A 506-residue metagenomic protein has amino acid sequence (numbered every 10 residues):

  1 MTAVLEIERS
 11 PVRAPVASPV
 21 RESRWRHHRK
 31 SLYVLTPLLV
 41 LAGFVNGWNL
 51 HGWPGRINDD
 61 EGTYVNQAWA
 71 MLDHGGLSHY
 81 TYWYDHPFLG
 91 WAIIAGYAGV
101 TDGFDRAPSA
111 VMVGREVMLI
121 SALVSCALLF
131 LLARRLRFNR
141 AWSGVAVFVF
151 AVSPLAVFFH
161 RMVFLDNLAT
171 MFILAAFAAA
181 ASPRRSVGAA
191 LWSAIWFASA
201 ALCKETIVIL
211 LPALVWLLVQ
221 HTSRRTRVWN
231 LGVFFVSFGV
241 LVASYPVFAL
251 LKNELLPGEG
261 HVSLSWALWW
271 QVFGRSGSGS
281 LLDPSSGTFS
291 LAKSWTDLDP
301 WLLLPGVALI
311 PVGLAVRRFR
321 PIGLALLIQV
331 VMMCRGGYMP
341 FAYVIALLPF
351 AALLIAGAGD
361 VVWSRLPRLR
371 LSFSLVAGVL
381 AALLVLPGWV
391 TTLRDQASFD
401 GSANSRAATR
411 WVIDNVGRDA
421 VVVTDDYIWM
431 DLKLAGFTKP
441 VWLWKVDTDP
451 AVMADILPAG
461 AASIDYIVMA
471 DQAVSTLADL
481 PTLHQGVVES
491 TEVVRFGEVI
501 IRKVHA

Functional and structural regions predicted by a protein language model:
T2-I7, I355, M453-A506: Aromatic/acidic, Gly/Pro-rich catalytic loop(s) in extracytoplasmic/lumenal soluble domains of multi-pass membrane
P37-L41, G144-V145, I195, L214 (+4 more regions): Transmembrane alpha-helix segments characteristic of polytopic inner-membrane glycan-assembly/cell-envelope
Y64, W69, L211-A315, G337: Transmembrane-lumen/periplasm boundary regions of multi-pass, lipid-linked membrane glycan transferases
D85, S398-S402, R410-P450, G460-A473: Short periplasmic/luminal acceptor-recognition loop of GT-C membrane glycosyltransferases, typified by
M112, E116-R137: Transmembrane-helix motifs of polytopic, lipid-linked glycan transferases
R135-R140, A176-W192, A200, V312-A315: Membrane-interface transmembrane helices that cradle and orient dolichyl/undecaprenyl
F158-L168, P340: Short acidic/glycine- and proline-prone juxtamembrane loop motifs at membrane-interface regions of multi-pass membrane
C203, A358, F373-D400: Transmembrane alpha-helical segments
